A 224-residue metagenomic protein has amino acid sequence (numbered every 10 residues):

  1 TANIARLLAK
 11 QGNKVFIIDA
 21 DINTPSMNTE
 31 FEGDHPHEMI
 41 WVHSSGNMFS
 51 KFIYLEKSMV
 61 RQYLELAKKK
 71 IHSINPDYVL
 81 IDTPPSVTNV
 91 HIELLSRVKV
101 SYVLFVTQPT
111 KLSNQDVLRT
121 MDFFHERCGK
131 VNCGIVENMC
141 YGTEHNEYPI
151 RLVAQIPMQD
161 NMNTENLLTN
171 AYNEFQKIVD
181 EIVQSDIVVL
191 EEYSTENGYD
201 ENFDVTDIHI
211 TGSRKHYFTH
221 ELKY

Functional and structural regions predicted by a protein language model:
T1-E38, Y78: Walker A/P-loop NTP-binding active-site region of P-loop NTPases, recognizing the glycine-rich GxxxxGKT/S
G33, M59-R61, S96-K99: Glycine-rich, phosphate-binding/catalytic loops in enzymes
H35-S44, V131, R151: A short helix-to-beta-strand connector/capping loop
S44, M48-T88: Cytosolic-facing regulatory segments adjacent to core modules
K57, R61-E65, K111-L118, L168 (+1 more regions): Amphipathic alpha-helical transducer elements in NTP-driven molecular machines
K70-I74, Y78, P84-N161: Conserved catalytic-core segment of NTP-binding enzymes
H125-Y224: C-terminal lobe/tail of nucleotide-utilizing enzymes
